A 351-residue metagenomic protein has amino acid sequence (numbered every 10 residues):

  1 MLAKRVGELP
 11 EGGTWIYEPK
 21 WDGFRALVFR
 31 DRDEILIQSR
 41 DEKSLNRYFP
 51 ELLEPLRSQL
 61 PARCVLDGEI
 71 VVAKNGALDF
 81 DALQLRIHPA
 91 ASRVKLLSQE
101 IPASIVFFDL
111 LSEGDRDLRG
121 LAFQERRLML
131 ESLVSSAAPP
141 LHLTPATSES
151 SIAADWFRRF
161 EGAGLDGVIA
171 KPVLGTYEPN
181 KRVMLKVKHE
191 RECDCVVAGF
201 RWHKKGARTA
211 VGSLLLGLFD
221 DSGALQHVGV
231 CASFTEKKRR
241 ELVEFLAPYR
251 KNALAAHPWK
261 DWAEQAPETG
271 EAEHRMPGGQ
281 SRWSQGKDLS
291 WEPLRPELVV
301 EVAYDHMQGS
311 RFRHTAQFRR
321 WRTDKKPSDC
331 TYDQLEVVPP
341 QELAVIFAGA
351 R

Functional and structural regions predicted by a protein language model:
M1-R351: Catalytic cores of nucleic-acid ligases and guanylyltransferases
